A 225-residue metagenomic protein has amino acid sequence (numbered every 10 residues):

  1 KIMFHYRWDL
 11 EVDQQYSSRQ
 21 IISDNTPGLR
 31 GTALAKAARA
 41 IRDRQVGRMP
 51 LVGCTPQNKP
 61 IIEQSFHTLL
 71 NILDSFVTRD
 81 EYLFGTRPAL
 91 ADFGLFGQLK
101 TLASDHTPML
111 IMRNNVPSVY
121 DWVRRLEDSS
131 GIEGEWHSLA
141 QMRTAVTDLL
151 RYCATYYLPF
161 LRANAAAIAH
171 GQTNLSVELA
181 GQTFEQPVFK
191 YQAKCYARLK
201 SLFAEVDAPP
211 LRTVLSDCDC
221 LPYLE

Functional and structural regions predicted by a protein language model:
K1-Q64: Internal, well-ordered alpha/beta segment that forms a basic, Gly-enriched binding/recognition surface
V52-Q57, R79-F84, D105-L110: Inter-helical turn/loop segments and adjacent helix faces that build the functional surface of alpha-helical bundle
I61-T68, T78, G97: A conserved active-site cap/scaffold subdomain adjacent to cofactor or substrate pockets
S75-G85, I132, E205, P209: Surface-exposed helix-capping loop/turn segments at secondary-structure junctions
L83-A103: GST superfamily/GST-like fold recognition
Q98-I132: Short His-centered aromatic/hydrophobic patch
S138-L158: Small-residue-rich helix-loop
Q182-E225: C-terminal non-catalytic accessory extensions
